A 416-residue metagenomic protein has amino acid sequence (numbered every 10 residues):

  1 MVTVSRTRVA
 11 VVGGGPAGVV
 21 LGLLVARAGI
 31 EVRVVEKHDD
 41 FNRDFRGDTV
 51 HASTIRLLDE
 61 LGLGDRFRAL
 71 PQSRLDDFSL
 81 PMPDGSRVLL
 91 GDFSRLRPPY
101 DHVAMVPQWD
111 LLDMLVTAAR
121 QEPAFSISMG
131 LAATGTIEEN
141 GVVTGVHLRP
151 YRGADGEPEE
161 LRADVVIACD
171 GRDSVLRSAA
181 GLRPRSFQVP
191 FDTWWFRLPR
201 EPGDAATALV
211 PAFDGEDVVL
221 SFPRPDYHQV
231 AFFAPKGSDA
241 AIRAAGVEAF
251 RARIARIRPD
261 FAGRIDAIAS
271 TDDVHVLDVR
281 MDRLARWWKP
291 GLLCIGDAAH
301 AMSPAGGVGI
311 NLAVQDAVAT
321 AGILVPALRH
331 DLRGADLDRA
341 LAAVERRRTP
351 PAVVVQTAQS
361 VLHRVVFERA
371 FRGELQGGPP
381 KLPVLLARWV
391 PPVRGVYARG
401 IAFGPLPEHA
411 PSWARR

Functional and structural regions predicted by a protein language model:
T3-A17: Beta1/beta-strand and adjacent pyrophosphate-binding region of the FAD-binding site in flavoprotein oxidoreductases
A26-R46: Glycine-rich FAD pyrophosphate-binding loop
H51-A118: Active-site-adjacent segment of FAD-dependent monooxygenases/related oxidoreductases
Q121-A133: A conserved beta-strand/loop element that lines the FAD pocket in flavoprotein oxidoreductases
T134-G135, G141-E159, V165-V279, R283 (+1 more regions): Conserved FAD-binding catalytic core of PHBH/FMO-like flavoproteins
M281-R283, A299-N311, P350: Glycine-rich phosphate/pyrophosphate-binding beta-alpha loops
W288-P304: Short FAD-binding loop at a beta-strand-to-alpha-helix junction that anchors the flavin cofactor in diverse
G322-R416: C-terminal helical "tail/cap" subdomain of flavin- and related membrane-associated enzymes
